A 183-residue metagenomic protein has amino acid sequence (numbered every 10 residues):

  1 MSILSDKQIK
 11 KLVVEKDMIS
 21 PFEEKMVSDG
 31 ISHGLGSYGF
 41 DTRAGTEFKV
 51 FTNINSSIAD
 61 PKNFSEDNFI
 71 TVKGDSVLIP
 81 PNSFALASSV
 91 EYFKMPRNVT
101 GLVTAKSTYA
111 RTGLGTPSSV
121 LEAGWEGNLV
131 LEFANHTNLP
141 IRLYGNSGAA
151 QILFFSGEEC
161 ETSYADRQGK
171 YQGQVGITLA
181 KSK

Functional and structural regions predicted by a protein language model:
M1-K183: Non-catalytic terminal segments and appended small domains
